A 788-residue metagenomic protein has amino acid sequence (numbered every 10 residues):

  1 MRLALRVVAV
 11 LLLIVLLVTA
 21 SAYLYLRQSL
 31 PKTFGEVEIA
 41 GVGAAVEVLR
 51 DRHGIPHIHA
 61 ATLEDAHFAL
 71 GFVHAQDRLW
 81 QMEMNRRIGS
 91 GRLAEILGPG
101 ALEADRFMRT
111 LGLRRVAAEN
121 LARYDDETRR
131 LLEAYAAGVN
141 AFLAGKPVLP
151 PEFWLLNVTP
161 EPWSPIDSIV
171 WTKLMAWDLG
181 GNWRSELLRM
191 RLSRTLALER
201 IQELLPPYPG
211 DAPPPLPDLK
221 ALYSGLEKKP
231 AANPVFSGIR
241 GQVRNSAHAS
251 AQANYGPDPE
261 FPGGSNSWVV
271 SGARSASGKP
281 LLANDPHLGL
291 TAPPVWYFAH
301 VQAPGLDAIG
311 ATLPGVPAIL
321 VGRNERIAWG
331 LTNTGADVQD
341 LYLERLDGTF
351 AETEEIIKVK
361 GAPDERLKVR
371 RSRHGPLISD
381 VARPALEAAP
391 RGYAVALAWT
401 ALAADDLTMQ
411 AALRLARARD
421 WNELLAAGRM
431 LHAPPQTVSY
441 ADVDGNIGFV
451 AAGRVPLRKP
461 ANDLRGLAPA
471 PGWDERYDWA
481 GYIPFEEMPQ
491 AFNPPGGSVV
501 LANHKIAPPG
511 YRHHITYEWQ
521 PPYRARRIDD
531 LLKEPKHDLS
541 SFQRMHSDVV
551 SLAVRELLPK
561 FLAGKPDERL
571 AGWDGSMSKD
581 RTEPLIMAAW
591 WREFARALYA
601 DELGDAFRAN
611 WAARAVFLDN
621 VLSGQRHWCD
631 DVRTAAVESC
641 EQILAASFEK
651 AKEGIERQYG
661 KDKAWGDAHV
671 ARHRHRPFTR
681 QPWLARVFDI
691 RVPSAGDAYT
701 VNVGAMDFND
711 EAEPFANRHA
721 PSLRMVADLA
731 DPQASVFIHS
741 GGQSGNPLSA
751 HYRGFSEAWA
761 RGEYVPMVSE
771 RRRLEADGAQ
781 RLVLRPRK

Functional and structural regions predicted by a protein language model:
M1-L16: N-terminal Sec-pathway targeting helices
A22-L281, P286-A292, G310, A318: Substrate-recognition/specificity elements adjacent to catalytic centers across diverse enzyme folds
E103, R114-R115, A136-A137, Q410-Q436 (+2 more regions): Proteins synthesized as precursors that undergo proteolytic processing into mature forms
L111-R123, A403-M409, A507-Y511: Acidic/histidine-rich, surface-exposed loop or edge segments in extracytoplasmic proteins
P262, A303-A318, G322-P471: Glycine- and hydrophobic-rich flexible loops that cap the catalytic core of alpha/beta enzyme folds
E344, S379, E387, A433-L531 (+2 more regions): Hydrophobic alpha-helical segments
H514-K565, L644-K788: Terminal end segments
R592-R672: Charged, long alpha-helical assembly modules
